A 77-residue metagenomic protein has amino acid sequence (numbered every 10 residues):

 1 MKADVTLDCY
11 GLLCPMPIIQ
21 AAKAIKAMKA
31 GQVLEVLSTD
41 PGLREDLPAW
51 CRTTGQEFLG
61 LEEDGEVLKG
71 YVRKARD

Functional and structural regions predicted by a protein language model:
M1, M28, E62-D64: A generic structural signal for short, solvent-exposed coil/turn residues that cap or connect secondary-structure
M1-D4, A75-D77: Compositionally biased, disordered extreme N-termini, encompassing classical targeting presequences
A3-Y10, L37: Short amphipathic
D4, G31-E35, V67-K69: Intrinsic-disorder/low-complexity, polar/charged segments enriched in Ser/Thr/Lys/Arg/Asp/Glu/Gln
Y10, T39, R73-A75: Generic beta-structure capping elements
L12-L59: Amphipathic, hydrophobic secondary-structure cores in small proteins
P48-D77: C-terminal structural segments of small proteins and small subunits
